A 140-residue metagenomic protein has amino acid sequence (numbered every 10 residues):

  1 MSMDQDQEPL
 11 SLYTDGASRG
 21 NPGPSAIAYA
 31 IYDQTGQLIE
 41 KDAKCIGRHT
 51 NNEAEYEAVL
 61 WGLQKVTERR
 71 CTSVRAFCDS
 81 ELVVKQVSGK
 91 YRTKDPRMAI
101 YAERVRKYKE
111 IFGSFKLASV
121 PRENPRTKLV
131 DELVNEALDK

Functional and structural regions predicted by a protein language model:
S2-E53, Q64-T72: RNase H-like nuclease fold core
A17-N21, L60-L133, L138: RNase H catalytic domain
A54-A58: Loop-to-helix element that buttresses phosphate recognition and phosphoryl-transfer chemistry
